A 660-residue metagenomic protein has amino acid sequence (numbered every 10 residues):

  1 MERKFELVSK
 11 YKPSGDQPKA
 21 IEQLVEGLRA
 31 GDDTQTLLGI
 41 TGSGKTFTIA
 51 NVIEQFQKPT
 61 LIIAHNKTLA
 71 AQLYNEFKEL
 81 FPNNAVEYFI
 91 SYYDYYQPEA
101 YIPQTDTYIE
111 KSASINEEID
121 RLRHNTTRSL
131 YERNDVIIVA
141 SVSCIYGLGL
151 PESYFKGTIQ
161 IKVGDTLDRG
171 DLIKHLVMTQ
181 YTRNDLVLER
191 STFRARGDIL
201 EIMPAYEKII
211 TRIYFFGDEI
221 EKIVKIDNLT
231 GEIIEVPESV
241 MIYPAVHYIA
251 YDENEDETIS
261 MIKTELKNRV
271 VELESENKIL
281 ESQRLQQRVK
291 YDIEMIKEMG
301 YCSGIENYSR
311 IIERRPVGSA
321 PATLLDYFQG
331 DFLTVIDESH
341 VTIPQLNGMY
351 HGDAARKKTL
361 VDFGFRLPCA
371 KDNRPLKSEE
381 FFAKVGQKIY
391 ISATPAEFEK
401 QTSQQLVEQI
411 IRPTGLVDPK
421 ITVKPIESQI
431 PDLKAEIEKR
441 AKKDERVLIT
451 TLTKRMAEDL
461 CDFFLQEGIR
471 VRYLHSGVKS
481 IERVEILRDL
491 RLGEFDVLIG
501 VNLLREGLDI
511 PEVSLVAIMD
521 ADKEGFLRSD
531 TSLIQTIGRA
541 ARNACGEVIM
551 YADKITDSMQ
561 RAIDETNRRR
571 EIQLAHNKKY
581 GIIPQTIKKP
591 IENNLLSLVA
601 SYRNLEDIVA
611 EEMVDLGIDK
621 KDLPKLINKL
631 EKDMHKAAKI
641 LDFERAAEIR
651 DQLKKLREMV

Functional and structural regions predicted by a protein language model:
M1-V599, R603, D619: ASCE RecA-like P-loop NTPase motor cores that couple ATP hydrolysis to mechanical translocation on nucleic acids
Q72, E276, G507, I608 (+2 more regions): Low-complexity, intrinsically disordered/propeptide-like segments
G197, I608-D642, E648-Q652: C-terminal accessory/binding modules appended to enzymatic or scaffolding proteins
V271-R288, L630-E658: Short, Lys/Glu-rich amphipathic helical modules
N277, I437, F464, V609 (+2 more regions): Generic low-complexity, intrinsically disordered sequence content enriched in small uncharged/hydrophobic residues
